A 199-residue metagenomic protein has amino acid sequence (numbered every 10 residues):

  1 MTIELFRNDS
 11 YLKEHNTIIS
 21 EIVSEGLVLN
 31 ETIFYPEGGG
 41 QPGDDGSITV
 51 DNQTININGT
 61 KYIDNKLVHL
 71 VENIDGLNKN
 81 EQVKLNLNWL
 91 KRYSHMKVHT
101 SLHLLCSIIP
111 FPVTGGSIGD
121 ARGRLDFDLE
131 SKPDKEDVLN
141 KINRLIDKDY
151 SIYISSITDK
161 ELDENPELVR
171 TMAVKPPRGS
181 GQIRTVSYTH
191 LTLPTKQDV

Functional and structural regions predicted by a protein language model:
M1-D75: Conserved nucleotide-binding/hydrolysis modules and their immediate coupling elements across P-loop/ASCE NTPase motors
H15, H69-L70, H99, H103 (+1 more regions): Histidine-centered active-site/metal-ligand motif
G26-V28, R184, H190: Ordered hydrophobic segments in well-structured contexts
T32, N88, P194: Anionic group-transfer/hydrolysis microenvironments
K79, K84-R178, Q182-T185: Conserved, well-structured core segments that form or line functional sites
T189-T195: Conserved small/polar residues in nucleotide/adenosyl-binding loops
D198: Cationic, low-complexity basic patches in intrinsically disordered or flexible, solvent-exposed regions
